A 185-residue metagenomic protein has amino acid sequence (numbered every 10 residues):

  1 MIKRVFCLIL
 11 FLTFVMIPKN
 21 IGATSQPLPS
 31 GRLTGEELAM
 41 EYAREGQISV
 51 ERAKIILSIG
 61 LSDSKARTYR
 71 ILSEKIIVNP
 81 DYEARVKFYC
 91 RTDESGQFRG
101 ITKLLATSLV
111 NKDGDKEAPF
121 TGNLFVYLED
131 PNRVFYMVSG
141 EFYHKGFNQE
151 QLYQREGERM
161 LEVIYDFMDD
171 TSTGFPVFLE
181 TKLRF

Functional and structural regions predicted by a protein language model:
M1-K87: N-terminal prepro-regions of secreted/extracellular proteins
D63-F185: Mature secreted bioactive peptide module from preproproteins
